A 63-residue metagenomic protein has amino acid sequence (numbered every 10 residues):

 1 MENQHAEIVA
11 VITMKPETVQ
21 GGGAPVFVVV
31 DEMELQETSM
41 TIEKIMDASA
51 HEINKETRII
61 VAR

Functional and structural regions predicted by a protein language model:
M1-A48: N-terminal non-globular leader segments, chiefly Sec-dependent signal peptides
M46-R63: Short, compact, well-ordered microdomains
